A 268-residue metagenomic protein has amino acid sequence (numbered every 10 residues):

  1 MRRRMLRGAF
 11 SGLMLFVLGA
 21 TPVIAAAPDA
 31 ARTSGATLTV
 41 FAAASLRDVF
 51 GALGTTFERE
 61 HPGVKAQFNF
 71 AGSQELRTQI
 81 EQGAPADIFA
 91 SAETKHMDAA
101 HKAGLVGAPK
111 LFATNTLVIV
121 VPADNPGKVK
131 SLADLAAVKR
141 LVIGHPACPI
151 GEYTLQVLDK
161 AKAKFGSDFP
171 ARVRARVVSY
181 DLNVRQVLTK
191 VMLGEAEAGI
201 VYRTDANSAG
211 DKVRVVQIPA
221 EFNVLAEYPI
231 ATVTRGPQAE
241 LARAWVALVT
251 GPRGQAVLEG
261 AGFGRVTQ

Functional and structural regions predicted by a protein language model:
M1, A20, A27-A31: C-terminal segment of N-terminal export signals and the immediately downstream linker at the start of the mature
M1-A9: N-terminal secretory signal peptides and thylakoid transit peptides that target proteins across membranes
A9-P22: Bacterial N-terminal signal peptides
A25-H61, K65-Q74, T78-Q82, S91-T94 (+3 more regions): Exported/periplasmic ABC-transporter solute-binding proteins
